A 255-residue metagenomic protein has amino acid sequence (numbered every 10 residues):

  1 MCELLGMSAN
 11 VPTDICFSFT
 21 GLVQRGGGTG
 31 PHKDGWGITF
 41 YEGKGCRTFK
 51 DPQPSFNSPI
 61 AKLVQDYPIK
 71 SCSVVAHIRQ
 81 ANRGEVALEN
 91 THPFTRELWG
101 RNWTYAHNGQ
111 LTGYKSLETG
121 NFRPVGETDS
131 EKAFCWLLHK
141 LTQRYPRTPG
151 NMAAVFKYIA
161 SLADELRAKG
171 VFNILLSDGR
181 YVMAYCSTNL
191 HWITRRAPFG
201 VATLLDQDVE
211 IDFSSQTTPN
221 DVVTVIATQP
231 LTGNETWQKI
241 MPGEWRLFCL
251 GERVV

Functional and structural regions predicted by a protein language model:
M1-P59, A202-T203, E244-W245, G251-V255: Extreme N-terminus nucleophile/cap motif
C2, W103-G113: Conserved beta-strand-loop-short alpha-helix elements that form and flank the Mn2+/Mg2+-coordinating active site
G43-R47, R101-N102, G113-F122: Cytosolic regulatory regions built on CNB/CRP/Popeye-like sensor folds
P52-V64, I78-G100, L117-G120: Short acidic (Asp/Glu) patches
S73, T148-T188: Catalytic core of PPM/PP2C metal-dependent serine/threonine phosphatase domains
G113-K115, G120-R144: Glycine-rich phosphate-binding loop plus the immediately following alpha-helix
G126-D129, T188-I211: Gly/Ser/Thr-rich active-site loops/lids in small-molecule metabolic enzymes that frequently grip phosphoryl groups
V201-W245: A conserved acidic, glycine/proline-rich C-terminal tail/linker
